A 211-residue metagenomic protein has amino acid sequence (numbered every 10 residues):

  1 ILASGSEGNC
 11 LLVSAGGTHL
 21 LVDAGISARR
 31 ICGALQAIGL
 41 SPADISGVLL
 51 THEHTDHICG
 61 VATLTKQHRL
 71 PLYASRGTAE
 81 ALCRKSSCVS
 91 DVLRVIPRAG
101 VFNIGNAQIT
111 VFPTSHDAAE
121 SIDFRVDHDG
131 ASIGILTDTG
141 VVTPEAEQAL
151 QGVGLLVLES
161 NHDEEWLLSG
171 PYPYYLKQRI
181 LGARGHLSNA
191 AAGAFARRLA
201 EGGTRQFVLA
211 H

Functional and structural regions predicted by a protein language model:
I1-I38, I122-D138, L155: Conserved beta-strand hairpin/beta-sheet module of binuclear metal-dependent hydrolase folds, prominently
L2-C10, T51-V61, K66, C83 (+2 more regions): Structured catalytic core of nucleotide-sugar glycosyltransferases
T18, H68-P71, E201-Q206: A short helix->loop->beta-strand "cap" motif at the edges of active sites that frequently abuts
V22-G25, I45-E53, Y73-R76, G134-T137 (+2 more regions): Active-site neighborhood of phospho(di)ester-bond hydrolases with catalytic His/Asp-centered motifs
S27-A74: Active-site metal-binding motif and surrounding structural segment of the metallo-beta-lactamase
R76-A131: Metallo-beta-lactamase
G100, N106-V111, S115-H116, D129-I133 (+2 more regions): Conserved catalytic scaffold of divalent metal-dependent phosphoesterases
P144-A210: Cap/insert and terminal regions of metallo-dependent hydrolase folds
